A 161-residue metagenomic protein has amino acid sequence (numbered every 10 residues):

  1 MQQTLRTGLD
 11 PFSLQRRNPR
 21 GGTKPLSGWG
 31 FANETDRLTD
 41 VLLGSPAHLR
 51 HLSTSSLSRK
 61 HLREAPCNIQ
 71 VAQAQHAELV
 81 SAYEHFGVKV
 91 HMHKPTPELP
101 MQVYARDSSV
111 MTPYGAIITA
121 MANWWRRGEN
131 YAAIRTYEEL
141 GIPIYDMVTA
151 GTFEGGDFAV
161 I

Functional and structural regions predicted by a protein language model:
M1-I161: The feature marks the mature, well-folded catalytic cores of soluble enzymes
